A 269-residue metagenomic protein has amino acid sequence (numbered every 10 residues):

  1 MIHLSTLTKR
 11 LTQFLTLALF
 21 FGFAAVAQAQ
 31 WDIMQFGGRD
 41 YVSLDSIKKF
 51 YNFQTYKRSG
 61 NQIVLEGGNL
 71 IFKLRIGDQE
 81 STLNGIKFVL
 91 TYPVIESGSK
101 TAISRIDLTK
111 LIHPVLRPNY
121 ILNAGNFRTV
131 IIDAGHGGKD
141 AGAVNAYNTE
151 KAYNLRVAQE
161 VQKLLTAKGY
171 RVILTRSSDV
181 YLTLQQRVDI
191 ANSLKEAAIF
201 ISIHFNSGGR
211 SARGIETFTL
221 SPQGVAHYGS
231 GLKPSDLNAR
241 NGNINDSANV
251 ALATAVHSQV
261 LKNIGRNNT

Functional and structural regions predicted by a protein language model:
I2, A27-A146, R156, L164 (+1 more regions): Primary recognition of N-terminal secretory signal peptides and signal-anchoring hydrophobic helices
H3-L15: Bacterial N-terminal signal peptides that target proteins for export
K9, A24-V26, F200: A composition/secondary-structure signal for short, hydrophobic, low-basic-content segments with alpha-helix propensity
Q13-A24: Bacterial N-terminal signal peptides
N148-T269: Active-site-proximal helix/loop segments of hydrolytic enzymes
